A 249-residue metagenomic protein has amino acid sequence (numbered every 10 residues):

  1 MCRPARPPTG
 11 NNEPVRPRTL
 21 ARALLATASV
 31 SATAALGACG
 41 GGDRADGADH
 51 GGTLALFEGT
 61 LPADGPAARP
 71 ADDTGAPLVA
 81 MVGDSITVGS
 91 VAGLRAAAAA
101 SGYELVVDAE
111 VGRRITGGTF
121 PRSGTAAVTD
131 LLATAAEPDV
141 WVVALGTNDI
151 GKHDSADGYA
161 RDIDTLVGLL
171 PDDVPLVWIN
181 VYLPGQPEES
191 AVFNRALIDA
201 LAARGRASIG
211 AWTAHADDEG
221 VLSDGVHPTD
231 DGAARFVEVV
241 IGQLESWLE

Functional and structural regions predicted by a protein language model:
M1-M81, T87-V88, A100-S101, T134-A136 (+1 more regions): N-terminal secretory targeting modules
T9, G37-A38, G89, G118 (+3 more regions): Residues at secondary-structure transition points
P17, R95, I198: Short glycine-/small-residue-rich flexible loop motifs, especially phosphate/cofactor-binding loops
A34, A38, L94-A100, F236 (+1 more regions): Amphipathic, positively biased hydrophobic alpha-helical segments used for protein targeting and membrane insertion
G47-H50, Y103-L105, W178, W212: Tryptophan-centered motif/residue detector
D72-V82, I86-R161, A191: Conserved SGNH/GDSL esterase-like catalytic core that processes O-acyl groups on lipids and polysaccharides
G124-E249: Alpha-helical cap/lid subdomain in secreted, periplasmic, or secretory-pathway luminal O-acyl-processing enzymes
